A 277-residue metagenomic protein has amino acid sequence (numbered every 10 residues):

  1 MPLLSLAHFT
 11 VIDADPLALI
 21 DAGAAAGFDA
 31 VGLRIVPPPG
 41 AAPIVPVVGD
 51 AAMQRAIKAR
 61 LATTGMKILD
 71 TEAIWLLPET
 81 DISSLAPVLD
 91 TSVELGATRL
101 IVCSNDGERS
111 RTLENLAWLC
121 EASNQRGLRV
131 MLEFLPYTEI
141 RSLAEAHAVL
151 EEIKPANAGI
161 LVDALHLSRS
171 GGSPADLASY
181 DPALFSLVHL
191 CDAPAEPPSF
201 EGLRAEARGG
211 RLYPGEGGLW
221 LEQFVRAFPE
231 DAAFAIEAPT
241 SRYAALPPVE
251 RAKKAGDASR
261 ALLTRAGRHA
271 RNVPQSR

Functional and structural regions predicted by a protein language model:
M1-S5, D13-A30, A62, T91-G96 (+2 more regions): Histidine-acidic metal/acid-base catalytic patches
A7-V11, R34-P38, A73-L76, S104-G107 (+4 more regions): Active-site beta-loop-alpha junctions enriched in small/polar residues
D15, V45-M53, T80-P87, G107-E114 (+4 more regions): Alpha-helix N-cap and loop-to-helix initiation/capping positions
D29-V36, K67-A73, T98-I101: Short, well-structured secondary-structure segments
G32-A56: Glycine-rich, proline-tolerant flexible connector loops at the mouths of alpha/beta enzymes
P39-A42, D70, L77-T80: Short active-site-adjacent helix-start/loop capping segments
G49-T63, N115-A122, D176, Q223-F224: Catalytic-core regions built around general acid/base machinery
R60-K67, L76-G159, R169: Active-site acidic/histidine proton-transfer and metal-coordination neighborhood in alpha/beta enzyme cores
